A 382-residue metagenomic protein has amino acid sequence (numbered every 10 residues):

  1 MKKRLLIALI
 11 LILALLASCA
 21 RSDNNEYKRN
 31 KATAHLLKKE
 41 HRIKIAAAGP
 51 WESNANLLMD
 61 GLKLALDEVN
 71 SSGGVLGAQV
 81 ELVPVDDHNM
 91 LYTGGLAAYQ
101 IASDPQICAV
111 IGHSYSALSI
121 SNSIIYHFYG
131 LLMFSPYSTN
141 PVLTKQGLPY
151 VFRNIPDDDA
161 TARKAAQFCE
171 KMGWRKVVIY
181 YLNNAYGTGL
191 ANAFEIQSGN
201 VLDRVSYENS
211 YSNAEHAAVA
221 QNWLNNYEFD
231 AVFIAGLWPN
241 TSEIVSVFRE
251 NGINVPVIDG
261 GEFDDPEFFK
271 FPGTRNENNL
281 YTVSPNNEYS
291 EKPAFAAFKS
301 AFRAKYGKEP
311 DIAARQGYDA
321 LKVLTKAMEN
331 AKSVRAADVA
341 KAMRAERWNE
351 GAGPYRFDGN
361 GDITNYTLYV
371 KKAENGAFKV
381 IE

Functional and structural regions predicted by a protein language model:
L5-L9, C19-E382: Extracytosolic ligand-binding ectodomains
